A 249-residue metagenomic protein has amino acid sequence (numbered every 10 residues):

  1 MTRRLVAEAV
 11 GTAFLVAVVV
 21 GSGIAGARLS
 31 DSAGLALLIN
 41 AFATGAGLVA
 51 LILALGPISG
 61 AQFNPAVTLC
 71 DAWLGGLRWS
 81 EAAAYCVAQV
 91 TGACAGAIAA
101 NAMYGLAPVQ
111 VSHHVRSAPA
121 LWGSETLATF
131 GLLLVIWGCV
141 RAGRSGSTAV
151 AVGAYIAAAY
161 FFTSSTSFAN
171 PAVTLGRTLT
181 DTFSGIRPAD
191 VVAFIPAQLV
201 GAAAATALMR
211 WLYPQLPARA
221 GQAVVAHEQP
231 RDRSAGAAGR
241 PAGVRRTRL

Functional and structural regions predicted by a protein language model:
M1-L249: Membrane-interface helix-loop junctions and terminal tails of multi-pass membrane proteins
